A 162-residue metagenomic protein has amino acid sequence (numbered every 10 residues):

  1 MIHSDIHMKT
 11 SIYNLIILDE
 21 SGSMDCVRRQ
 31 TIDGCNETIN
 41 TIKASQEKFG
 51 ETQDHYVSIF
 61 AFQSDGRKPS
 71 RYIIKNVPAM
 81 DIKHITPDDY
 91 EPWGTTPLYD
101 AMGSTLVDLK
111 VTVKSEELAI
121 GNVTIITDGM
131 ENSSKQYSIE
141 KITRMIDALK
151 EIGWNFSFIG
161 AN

Functional and structural regions predicted by a protein language model:
M1-N162: Acidic, low-complexity intrinsically disordered regions
